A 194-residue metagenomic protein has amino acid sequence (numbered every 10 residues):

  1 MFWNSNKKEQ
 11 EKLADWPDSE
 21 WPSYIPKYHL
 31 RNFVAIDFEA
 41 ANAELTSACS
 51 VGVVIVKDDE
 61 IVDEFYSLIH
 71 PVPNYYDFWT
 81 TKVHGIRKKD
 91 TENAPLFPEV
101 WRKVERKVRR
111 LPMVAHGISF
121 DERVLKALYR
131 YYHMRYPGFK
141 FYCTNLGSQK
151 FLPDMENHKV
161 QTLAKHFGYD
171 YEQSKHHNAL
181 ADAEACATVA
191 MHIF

Functional and structural regions predicted by a protein language model:
F2-W3, E11-G138, P153, Q161-Q173 (+1 more regions): Conserved non-catalytic scaffold segment of RNase H-like nuclease domains
A40-N42, L146, A185: Short, glycine/acidic-enriched loop or turn micro-motifs at the edges of active sites
V100, S148, A183: Short Asp/Glu-rich motifs
F141-K159: Short alpha-helix plus adjacent loop in nuclease-associated cores
L146-Q149, K165, T188-M191: Generic alpha-helical structural context detector
N178-M191: Acidic, divalent-metal-coordinating active-site segment for phosphoryl/phosphodiester hydrolysis, typified by short
